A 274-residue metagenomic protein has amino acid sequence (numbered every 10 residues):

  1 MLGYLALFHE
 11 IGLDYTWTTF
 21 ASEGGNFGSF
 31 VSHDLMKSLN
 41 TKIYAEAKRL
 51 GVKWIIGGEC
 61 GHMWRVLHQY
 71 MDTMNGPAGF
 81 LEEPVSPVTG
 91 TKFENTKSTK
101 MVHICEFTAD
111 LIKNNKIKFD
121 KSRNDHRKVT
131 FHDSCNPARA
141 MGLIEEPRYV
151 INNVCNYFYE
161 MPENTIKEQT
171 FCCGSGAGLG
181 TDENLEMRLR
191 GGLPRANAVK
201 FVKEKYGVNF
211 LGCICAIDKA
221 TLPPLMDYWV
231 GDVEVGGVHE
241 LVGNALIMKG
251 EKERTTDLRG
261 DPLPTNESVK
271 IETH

Functional and structural regions predicted by a protein language model:
M1-H274: Iron-sulfur cluster-binding electron-transfer modules in prokaryotic oxidoreductases
